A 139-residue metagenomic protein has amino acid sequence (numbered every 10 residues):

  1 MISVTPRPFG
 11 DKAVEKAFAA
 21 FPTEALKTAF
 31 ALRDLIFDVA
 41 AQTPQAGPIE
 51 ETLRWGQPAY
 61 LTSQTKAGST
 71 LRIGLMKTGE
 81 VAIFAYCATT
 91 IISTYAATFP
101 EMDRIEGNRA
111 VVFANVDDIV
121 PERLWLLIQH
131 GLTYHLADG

Functional and structural regions predicted by a protein language model:
M1-G139: Charge-dense, helix-prone N-terminal extensions
